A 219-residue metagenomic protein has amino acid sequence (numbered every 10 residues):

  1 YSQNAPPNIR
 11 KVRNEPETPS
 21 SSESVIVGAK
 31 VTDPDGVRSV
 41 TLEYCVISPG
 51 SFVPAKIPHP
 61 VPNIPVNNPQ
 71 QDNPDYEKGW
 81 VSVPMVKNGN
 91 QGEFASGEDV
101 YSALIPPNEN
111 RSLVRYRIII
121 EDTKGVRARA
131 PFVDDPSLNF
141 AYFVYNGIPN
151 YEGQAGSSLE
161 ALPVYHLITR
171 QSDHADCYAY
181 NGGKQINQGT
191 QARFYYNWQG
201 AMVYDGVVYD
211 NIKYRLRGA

Functional and structural regions predicted by a protein language model:
Y1-R10: Proline/serine/threonine-rich low-complexity linkers at boundaries of modular beta-sandwich domains
V12-P16: Surface-exposed, proline-enriched loop/turn segments that connect beta strands in immunoglobulin-like
E17-T18, I26-K30, S112-A219: Phosphate-handling architecture centered on phosphoinositide signaling
E23-V27, R38: Structural beta-strand segments of beta-rich domains
I26-T32, E43, L104: Short edge beta-strand/loop segments characteristic of extracellular beta-sandwich folds
T32-K56, L113: Solvent-exposed loop/turn segments flanking beta-strands in beta-repeat/beta-sandwich domains
Y44-F52, H59-W80, N88-N90, T123-G125 (+1 more regions): Change "in extracellular beta-sheet-rich domains … of secreted and cell-surface proteins" to "in beta-sheet-rich domains
E77-V83, G89-L104, N110: Aromatic sugar-binding surface patches on proteins that engage polysaccharides or sugar-phosphate polymers
